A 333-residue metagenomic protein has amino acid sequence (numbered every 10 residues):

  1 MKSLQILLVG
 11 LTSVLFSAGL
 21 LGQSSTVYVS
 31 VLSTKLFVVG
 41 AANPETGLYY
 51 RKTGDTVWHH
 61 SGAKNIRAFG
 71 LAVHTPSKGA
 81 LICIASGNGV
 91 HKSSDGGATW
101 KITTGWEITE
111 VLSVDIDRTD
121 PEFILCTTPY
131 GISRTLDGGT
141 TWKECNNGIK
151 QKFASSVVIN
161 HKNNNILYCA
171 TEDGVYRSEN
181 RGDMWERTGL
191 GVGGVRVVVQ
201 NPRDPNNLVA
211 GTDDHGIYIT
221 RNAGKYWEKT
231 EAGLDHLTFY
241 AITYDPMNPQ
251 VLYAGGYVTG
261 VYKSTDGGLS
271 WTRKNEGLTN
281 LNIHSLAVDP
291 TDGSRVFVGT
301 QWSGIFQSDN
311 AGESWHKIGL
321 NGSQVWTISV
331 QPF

Functional and structural regions predicted by a protein language model:
K2-F333: Extracellular glycan-interacting surfaces
